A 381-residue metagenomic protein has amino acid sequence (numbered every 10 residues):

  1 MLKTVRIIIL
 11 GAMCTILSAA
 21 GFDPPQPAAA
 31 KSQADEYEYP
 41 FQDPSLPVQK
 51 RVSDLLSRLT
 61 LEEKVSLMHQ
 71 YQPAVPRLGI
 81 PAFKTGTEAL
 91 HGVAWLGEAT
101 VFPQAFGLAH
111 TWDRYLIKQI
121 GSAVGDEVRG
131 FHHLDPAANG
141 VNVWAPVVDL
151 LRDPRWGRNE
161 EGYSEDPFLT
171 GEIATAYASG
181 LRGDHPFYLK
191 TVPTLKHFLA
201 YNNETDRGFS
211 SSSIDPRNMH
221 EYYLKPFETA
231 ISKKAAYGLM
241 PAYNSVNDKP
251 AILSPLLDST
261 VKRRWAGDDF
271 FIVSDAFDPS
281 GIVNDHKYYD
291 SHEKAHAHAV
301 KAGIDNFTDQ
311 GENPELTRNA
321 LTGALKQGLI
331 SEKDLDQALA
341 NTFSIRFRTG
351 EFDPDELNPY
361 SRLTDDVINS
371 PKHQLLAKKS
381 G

Functional and structural regions predicted by a protein language model:
M1-R6: Positively charged n-region of N-terminal signal peptides that target proteins for export
I8-S18: Bacterial N-terminal signal peptides
A19-G381: Glycoside hydrolase catalytic-domain context in secreted enzymes
